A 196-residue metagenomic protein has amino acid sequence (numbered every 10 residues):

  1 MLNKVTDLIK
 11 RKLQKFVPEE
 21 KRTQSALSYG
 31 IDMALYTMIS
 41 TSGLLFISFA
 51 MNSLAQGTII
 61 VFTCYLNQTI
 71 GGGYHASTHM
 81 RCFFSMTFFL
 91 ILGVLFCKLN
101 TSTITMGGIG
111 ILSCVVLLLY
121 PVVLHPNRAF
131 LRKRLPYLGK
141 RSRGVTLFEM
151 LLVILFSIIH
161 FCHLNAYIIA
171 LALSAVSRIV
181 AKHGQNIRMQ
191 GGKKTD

Functional and structural regions predicted by a protein language model:
D7-Q56, L66: Hydrophobic transmembrane alpha-helices
A34, T58-I59, F83-F84, Y167-I168: Hydrophobic alpha-helical transmembrane segments
I47-I60, M106-V115: Structural signature of hydrophobic alpha-helical transmembrane segments
C64-A76, V122-L131, K182-H183: C-terminal ends of transmembrane helices
S77-F88, M106-L112, R134-S142: Cytoplasmic-side transmembrane-helix entry/capping segments in multi-pass membrane proteins
M86-N127: Short helix-perturbing small/polar motifs within transmembrane alpha-helices
G93-M106, L147-L164: Hydrophobic alpha-helical transmembrane segments in multi-pass integral membrane proteins
L124-E149: Membrane-helix boundary/juxtamembrane motif in polytopic membrane proteins
